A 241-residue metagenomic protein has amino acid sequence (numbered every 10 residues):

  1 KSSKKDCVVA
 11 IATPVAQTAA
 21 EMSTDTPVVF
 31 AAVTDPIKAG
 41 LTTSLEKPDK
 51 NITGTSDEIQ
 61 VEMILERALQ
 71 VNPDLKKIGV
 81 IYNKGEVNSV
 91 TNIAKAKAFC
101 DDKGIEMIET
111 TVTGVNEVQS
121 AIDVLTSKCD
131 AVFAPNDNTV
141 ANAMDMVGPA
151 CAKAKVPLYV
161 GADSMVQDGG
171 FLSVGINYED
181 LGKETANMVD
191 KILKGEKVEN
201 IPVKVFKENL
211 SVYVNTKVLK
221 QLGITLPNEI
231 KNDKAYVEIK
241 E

Functional and structural regions predicted by a protein language model:
K1-E241: Short hydrophobic alpha-helices and adjacent helix-cap/hinge residues
